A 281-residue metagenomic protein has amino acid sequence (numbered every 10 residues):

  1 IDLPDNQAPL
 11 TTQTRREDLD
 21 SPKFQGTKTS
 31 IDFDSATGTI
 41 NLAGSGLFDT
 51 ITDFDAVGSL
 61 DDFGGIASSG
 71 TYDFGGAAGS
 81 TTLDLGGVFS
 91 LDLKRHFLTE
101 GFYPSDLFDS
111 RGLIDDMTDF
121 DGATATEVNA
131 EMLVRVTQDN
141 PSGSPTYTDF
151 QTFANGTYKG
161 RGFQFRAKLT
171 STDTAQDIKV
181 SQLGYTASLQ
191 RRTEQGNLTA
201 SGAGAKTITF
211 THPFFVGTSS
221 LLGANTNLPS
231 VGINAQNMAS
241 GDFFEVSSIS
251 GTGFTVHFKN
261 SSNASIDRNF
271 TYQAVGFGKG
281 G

Functional and structural regions predicted by a protein language model:
I1-G204, I208: Beta-strand-rich ligand- or partner-binding modules with a strong bias toward extracellular/periplasmic carbohydrate
R191-G281: Extracellular attachment/recognition segments
